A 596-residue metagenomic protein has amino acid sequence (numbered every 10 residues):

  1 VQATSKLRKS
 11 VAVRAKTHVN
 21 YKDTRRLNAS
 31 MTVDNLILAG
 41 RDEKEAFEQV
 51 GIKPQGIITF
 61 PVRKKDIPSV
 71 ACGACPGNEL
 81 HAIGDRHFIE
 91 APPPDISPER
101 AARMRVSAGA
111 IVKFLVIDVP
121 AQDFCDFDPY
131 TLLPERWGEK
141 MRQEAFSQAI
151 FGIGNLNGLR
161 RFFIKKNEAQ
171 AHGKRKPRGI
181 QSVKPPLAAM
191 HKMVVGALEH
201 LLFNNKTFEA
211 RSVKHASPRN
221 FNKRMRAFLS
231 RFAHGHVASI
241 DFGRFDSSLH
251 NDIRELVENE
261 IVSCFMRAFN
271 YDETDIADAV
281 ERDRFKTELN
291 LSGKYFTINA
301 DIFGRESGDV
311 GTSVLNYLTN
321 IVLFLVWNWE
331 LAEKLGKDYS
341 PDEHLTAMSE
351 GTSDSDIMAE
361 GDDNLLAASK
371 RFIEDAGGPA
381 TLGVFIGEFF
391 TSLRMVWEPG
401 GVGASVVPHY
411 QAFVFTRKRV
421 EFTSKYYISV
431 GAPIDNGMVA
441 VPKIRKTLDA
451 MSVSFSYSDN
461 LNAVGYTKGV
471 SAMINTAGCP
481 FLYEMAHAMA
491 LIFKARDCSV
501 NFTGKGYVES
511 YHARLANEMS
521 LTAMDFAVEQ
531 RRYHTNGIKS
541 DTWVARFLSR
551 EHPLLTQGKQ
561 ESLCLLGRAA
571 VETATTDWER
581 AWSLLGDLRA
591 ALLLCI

Functional and structural regions predicted by a protein language model:
V1-I596: Viral RNA-dependent RNA polymerase
